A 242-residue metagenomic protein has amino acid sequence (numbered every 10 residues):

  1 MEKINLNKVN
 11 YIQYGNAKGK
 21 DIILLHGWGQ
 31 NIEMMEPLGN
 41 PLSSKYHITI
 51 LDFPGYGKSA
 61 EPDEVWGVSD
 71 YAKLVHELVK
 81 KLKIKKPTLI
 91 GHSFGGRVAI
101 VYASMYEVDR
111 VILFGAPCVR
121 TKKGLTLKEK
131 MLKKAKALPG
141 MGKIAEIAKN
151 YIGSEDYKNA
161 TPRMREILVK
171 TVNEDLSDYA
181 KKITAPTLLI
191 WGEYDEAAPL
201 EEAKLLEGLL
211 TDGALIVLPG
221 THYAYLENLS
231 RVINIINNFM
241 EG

Functional and structural regions predicted by a protein language model:
M1-I22, S43-Y46, K85, D109 (+1 more regions): Alpha/beta-hydrolase fold catalytic core
Y14-K58: Conserved HGGG/HGGXW glycine-rich cap/lid loop of the alpha/beta-hydrolase fold
I50-T88, N234: Active-site loop/oxyanion-hole signature of alpha/beta-hydrolase fold enzymes
R97-P139: Flexible "cap/lid" loop of the alpha/beta hydrolase fold
K149-D178: Hydrophobic, aromatic-rich cap/lid helix
I183, L189-W191: Short beta-strand/loop motif that positions the catalytic acidic residue of the alpha/beta-hydrolase fold
Y194-A198: Acidic catalytic loop of the alpha/beta-hydrolase fold
T221-S230: Catalytic histidine-centered segment of alpha/beta-hydrolase-like enzymes
